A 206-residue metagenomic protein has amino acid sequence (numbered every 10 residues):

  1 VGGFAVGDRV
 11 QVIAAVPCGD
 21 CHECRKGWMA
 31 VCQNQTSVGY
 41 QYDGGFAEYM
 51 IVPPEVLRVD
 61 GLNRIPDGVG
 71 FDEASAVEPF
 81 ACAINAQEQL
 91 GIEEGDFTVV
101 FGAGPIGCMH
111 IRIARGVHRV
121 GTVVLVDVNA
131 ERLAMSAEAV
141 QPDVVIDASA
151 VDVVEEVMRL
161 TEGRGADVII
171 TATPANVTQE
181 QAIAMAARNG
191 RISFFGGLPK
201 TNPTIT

Functional and structural regions predicted by a protein language model:
V1-C24, P66: Glycine-rich beta-strand-centered segment in the early N-terminal region that forms part of a ligand/cofactor-binding
G3-V6, E94, R188: Short, flexible surface segments
Q11-V12, V99, S193: Hydrophobic beta-strand signal
D20-F101: NAD(P)H dinucleotide-binding glycine-rich loop of Rossmann-like/cofactor-binding domains, especially the beta1-alpha1
D67-A150, E155: Mid-domain Rossmann-like dinucleotide-binding core that forms the NAD(H)/NADP(H) cofactor-binding site
L90-G91, R115-H118, A134, E138-T206: Glycine-rich cofactor phosphate-binding loops and adjacent beta1-alpha1 units of small-molecule cofactor enzyme domains
